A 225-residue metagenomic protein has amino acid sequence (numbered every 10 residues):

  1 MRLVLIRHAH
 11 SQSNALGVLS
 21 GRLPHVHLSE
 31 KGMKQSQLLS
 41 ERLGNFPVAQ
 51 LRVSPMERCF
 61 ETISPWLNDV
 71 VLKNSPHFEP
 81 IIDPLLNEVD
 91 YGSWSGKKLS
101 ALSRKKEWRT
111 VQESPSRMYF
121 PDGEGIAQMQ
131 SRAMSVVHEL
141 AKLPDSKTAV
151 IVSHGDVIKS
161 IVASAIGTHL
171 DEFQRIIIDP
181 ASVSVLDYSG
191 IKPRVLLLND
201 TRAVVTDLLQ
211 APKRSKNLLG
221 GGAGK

Functional and structural regions predicted by a protein language model:
R2, V89-S100, K142-K147, S164-K225: Acidic, low-complexity terminal tails and accessory targeting/binding regions of phosphate-metabolizing enzymes
R2-H8, I151: Short, hydrophobic/glycine-enriched beta-strand segments
H10-E61, P65-W66, Y119-M134: Loop-to-helix element that buttresses phosphate recognition and phosphoryl-transfer chemistry
S11, V157-I158: Short active-site segment of divalent metal-dependent hydrolases/proteases that encodes the spacing between
Q37-R109: Phosphate-coordination/substrate-recognition cap region in phosphate-metabolizing enzymes
P65, S160, S164: Active-site signature of alpha/beta-hydrolase-fold catalytic machinery across serine- and Asp/Cys-nucleophile hydrolases
R109-Q128, N217-G220: Short glycine/proline- and acidic residue-enriched helix-loop micro-motifs that form flexible lids or anion-recognition
H154: Short basic (Lys/Arg) and small-residue
